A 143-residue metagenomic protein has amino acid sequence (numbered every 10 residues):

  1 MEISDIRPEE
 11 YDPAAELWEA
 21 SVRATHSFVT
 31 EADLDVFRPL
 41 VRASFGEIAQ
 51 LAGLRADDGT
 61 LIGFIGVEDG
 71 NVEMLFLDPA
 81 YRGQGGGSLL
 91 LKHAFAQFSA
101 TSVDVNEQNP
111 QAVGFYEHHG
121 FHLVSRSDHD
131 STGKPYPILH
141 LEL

Functional and structural regions predicted by a protein language model:
M1-E9: Conserved N-terminal entry element of GNAT/NAT acetyltransferase domains
Y11, E16-R42: Conserved GNAT-fold acetyl-CoA-binding loop/helix
R42-G53, N71: A short helix-loop-beta-strand connector motif used in the catalytic cores of GNAT acetyltransferases and, in some
A49-G63: Conserved beta-hairpin
L54, Y81-H93: Conserved acetyl-CoA pyrophosphate-binding loop and the N-cap/start of the following alpha-helix in GNAT-like
N71-R82, N106: A short, internal acetyl-CoA/4′-phosphopantetheine-binding micro-motif in the GNAT/acyltransferase core
S88-L89, Q108-R126, T132-K134: Conserved active-site alpha-helix within GNAT-family acetyltransferase domains
Q97-Q108: Conserved GNAT acetyl-CoA-binding A-motif
